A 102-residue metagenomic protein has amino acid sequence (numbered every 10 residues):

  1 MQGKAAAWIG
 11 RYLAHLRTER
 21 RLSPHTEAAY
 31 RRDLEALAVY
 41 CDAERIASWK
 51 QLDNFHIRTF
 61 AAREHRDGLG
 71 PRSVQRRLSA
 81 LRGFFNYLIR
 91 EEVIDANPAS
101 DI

Functional and structural regions predicted by a protein language model:
M1-A7: A detector for short, charged/polar N-terminal pre-domain segments
G10-H25, R31-I102: N-terminal core-binding DNA-recognition domain of tyrosine recombinases/integrases
